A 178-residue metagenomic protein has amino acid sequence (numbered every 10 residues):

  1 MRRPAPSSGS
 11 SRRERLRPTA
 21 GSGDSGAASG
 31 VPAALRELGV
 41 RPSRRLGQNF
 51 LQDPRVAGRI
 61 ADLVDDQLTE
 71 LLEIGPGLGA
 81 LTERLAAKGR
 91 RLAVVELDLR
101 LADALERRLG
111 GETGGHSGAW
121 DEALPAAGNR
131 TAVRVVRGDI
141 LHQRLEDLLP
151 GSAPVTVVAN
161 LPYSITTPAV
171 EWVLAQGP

Functional and structural regions predicted by a protein language model:
M1-P178: Catalytic cores of RNA-modifying enzymes
